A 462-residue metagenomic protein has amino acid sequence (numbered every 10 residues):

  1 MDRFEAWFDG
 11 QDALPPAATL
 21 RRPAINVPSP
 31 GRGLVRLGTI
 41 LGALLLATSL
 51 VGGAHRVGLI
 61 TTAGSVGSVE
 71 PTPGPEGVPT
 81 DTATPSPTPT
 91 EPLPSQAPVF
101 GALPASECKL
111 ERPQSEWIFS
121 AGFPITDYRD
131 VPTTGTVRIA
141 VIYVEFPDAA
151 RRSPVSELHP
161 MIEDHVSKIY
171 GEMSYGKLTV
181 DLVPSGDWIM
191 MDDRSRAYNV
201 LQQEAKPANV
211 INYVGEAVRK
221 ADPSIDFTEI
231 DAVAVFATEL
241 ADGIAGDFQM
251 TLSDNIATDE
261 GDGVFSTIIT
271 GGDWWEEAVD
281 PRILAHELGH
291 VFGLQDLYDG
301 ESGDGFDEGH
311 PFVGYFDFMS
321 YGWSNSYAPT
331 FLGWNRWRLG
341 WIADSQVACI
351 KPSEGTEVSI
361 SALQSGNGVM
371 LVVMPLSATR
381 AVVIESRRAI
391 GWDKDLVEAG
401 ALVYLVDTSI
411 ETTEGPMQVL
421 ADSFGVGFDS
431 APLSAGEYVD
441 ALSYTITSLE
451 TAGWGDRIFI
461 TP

Functional and structural regions predicted by a protein language model:
M1-A24: N-terminal targeting leaders characterized by basic, low-complexity, disordered sequences that direct proteins
R3, G52, L93-F100, A105-P113 (+5 more regions): Non-catalytic C-terminal accessory/binding modules of secreted extracellular proteins
G38-G52: Hydrophobic membrane-insertion alpha-helices, especially the h-region of bacterial N-terminal signal peptides
S49-V66: Hydrophobic single-pass membrane-insertion segments
T62-A97: Ser/Thr-rich, Proline-interspersed low-complexity disordered segments
F123-P160, I225: Fold-level signature of zinc-dependent metallopeptidase catalytic domains
T126-D130, M173-D262: Active-site-proximal segments of metallohydrolase catalytic domains
F227, A232-A234, L240-D393: Extracellular hydrolytic enzyme modules, especially secreted metalloproteases of the metzincin/thermolysin-like class
